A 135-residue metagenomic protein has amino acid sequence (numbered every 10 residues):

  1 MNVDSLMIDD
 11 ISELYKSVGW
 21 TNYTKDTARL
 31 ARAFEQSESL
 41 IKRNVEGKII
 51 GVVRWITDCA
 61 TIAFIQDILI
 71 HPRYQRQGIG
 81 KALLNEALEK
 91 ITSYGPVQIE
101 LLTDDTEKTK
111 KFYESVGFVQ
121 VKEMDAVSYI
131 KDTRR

Functional and structural regions predicted by a protein language model:
M1-K25: Short amphipathic alpha-helix that is part of the acyltransferase structural core
G19-V45: Active-site rim helix/loop that mediates acceptor-substrate recognition in acyltransferases
K48-T57, T61-F64, L69: Conserved beta-strand in the GNAT
I70, R76-E89, S115: Conserved acetyl-CoA-binding loop-helix of GNAT-fold acetyltransferases
L84, E107-T109, A126-K131: Short glycine/proline-centered loop/turn elements that form peptide/ligand docking sites
I91-D104: Conserved GNAT acetyl-CoA-binding A-motif
E100-L102, E114, V119-R135: Conserved catalytic-core motifs of GNAT/GCN5-like acyltransferases
